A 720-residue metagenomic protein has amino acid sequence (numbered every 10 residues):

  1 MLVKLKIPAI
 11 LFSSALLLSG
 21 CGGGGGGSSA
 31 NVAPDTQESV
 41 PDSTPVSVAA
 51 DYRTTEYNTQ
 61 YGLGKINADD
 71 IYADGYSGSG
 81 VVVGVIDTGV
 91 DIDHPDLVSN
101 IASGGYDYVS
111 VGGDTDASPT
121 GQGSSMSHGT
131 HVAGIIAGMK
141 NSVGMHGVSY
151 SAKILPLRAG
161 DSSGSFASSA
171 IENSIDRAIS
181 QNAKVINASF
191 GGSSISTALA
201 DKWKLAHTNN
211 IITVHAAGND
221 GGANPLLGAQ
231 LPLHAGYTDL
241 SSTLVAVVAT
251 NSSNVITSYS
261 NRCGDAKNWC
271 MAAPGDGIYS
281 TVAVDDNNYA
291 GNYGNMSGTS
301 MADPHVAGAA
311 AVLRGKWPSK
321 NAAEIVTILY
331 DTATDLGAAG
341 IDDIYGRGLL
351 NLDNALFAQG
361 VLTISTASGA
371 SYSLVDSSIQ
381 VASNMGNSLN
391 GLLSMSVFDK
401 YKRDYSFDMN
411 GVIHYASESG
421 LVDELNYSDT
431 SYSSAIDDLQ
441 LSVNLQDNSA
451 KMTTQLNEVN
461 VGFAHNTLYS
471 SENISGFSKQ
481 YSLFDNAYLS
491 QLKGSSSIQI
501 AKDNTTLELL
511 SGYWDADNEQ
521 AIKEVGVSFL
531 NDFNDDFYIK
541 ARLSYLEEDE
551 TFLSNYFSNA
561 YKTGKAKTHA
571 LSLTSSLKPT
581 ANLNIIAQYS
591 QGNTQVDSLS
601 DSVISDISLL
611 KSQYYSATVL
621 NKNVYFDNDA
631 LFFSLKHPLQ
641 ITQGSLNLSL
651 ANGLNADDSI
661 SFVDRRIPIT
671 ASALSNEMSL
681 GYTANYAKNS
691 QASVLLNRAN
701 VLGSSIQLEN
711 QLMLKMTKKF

Functional and structural regions predicted by a protein language model:
G22-E38, Y72, S77-S79, S127 (+3 more regions): Substrate-binding/access-modulating region of protease and related hydrolase catalytic domains
G22-G80, P95-D96: Protease zymogen maturation seam
P41-A49, D70-G104, V111, T115-S168 (+6 more regions): Subtilisin-like serine protease catalytic core
E56-N67, V185-N187, N209, T243-A246 (+1 more regions): C-terminal subdomain of the subtilisin-like protease fold in secreted/lumenal serine endopeptidases
D87, P95, L233-A311, G315: Extracellular S/T/G-rich loop segment that most often corresponds to the catalytic His/Ser-adjacent loop
A133-I136, L155-G160, K184, G275-Y345: Hydrolase catalytic cores
A450-T454, G494-K502, V527-N531, L573-L577 (+4 more regions): Residues on the lipid-exposed face of transmembrane beta-strands in outer-membrane beta-barrel proteins
S470-S490, E508, E519, I539-R542 (+4 more regions): Outer membrane beta-barrel transmembrane domains
